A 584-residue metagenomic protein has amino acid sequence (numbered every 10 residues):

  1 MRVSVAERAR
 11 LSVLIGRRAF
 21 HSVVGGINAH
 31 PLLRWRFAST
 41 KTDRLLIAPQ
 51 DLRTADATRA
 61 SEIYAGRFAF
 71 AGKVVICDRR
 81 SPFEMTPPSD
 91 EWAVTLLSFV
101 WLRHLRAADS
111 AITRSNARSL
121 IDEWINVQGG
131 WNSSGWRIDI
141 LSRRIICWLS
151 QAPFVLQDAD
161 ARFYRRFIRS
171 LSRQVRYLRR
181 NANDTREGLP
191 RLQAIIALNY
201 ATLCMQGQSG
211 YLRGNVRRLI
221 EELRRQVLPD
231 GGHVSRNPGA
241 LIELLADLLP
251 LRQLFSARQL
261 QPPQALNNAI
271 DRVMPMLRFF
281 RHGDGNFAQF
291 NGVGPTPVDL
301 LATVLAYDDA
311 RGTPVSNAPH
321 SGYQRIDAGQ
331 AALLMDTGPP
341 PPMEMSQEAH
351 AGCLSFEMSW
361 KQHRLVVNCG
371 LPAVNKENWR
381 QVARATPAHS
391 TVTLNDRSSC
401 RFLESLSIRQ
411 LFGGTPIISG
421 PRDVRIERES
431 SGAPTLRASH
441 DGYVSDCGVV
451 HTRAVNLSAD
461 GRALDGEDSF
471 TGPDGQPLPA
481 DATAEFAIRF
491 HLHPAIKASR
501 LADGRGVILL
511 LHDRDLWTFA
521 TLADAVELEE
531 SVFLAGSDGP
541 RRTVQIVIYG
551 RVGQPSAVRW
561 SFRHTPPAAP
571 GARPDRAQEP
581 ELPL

Functional and structural regions predicted by a protein language model:
M1-D78: Extreme N-terminal leader/anchor segments
R2, S142, E377-L584: CBM-like, beta-strand-rich accessory domains located in the C-terminal region of large, secreted polysaccharide-active
R34-R59, K73-A107, E187-L203: Long, acidic, intrinsically disordered low-complexity segments
E62, L219-I220, M274, A318-H320 (+5 more regions): Residues that act as N-cap/strand-start positions at coil-to-secondary-structure junctions
A71, D327-A331, K361, N395 (+2 more regions): Short strand-coil-strand connectors
D90-I270: Aromatic-lined, polymer-binding surfaces characteristic of secreted/periplasmic polysaccharide-degrading enzymes
L97, A194, G322, L354 (+2 more regions): Residues that flank catalytic or metal-binding motifs in active/ligand-binding sites
L228-L371, E427: Carbohydrate-active enzyme catalytic cores, enriched for enzymes that act on polyanionic acidic polysaccharides
